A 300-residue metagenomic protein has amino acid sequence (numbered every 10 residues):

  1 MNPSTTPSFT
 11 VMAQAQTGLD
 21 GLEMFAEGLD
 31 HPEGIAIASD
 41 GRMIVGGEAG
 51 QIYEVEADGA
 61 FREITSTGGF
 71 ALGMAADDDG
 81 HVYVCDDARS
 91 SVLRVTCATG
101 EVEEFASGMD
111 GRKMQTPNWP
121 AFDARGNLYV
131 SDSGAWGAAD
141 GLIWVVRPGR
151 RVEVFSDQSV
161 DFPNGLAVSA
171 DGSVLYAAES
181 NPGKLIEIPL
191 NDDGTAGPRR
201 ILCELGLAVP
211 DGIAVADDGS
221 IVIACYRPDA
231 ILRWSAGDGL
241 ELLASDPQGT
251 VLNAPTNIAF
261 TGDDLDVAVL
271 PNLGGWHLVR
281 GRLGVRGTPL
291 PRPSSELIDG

Functional and structural regions predicted by a protein language model:
M1-D20, M43, E48-A49, D132 (+1 more regions): Blade/loop signatures of beta-propeller domains
T6-D30, G59, A106, R199 (+2 more regions): A short helix->beta-strand "capping" segment at the edge of beta-propeller domains
G21-A26, G59-T65, E103-G111, R151-D157 (+2 more regions): A short beta-strand motif characteristic of beta-propeller blades
E27-R42, G47-A49, T67-Y83, M109-A135 (+7 more regions): Beta-rich, blade/repeat-based domains predominating in secreted/periplasmic proteins but also intracellular
I44-E63: Beta-propeller domains
Q51-Y53, S91-L93, G141-W144, K184-I186 (+2 more regions): A short loop-to-beta-strand structural motif that recurs across blades of beta-propeller domains
V55-A60, T96-G100, V146-R150, P189-G194 (+2 more regions): Short loop/turn segments that connect beta-strands within beta-propeller blades
Y176-A177, N181-V209, I213: Anionic-ligand binding region
